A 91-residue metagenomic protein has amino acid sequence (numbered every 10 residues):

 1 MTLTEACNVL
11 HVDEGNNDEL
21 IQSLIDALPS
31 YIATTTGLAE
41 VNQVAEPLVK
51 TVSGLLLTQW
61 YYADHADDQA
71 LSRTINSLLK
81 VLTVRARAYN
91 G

Functional and structural regions predicted by a protein language model:
M1-G91: Divalent metal-cofactor coordination and adjacent catalytic microenvironments
